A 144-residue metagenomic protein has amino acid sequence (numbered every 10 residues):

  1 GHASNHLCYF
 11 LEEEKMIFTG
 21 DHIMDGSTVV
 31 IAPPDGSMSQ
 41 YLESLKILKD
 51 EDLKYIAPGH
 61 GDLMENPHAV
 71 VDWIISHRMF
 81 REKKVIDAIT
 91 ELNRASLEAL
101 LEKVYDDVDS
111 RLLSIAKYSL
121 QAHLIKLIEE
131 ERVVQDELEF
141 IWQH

Functional and structural regions predicted by a protein language model:
G1-H2, K126: Short solvent-exposed loop/turn micro-motifs enriched in small/polar/acidic residues
A3-K84: Metallo-beta-lactamase
D87-H144: C-terminal regulatory/interaction regions
